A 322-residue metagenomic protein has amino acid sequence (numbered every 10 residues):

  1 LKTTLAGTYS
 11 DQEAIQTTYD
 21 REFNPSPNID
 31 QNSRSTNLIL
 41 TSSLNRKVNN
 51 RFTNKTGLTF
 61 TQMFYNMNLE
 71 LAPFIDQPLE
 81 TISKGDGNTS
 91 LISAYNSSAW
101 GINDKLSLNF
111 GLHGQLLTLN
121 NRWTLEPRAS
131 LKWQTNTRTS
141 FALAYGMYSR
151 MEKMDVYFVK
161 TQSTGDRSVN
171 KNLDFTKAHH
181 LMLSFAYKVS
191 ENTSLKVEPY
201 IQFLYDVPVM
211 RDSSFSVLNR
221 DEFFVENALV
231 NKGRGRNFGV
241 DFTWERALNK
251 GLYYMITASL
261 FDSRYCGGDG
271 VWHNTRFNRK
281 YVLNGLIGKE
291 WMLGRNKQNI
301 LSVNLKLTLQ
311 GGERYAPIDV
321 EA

Functional and structural regions predicted by a protein language model:
L1, L40-R46, A94-W100, A129-W133 (+5 more regions): Residues on the lipid-exposed face of transmembrane beta-strands in outer-membrane beta-barrel proteins
L1-N120, Q134, T193-K196, M255: Face-selective signature of the C-terminal outer-membrane beta-barrel domain
D11-E13, L69-P73, T118, R138-L181 (+2 more regions): Surface-exposed extracellular loop regions of Gram-negative outer-membrane beta-barrel proteins, predominantly
T17-P27, L71-E80, E126-S130, F158-D166 (+4 more regions): Flexible, surface-exposed loop regions and adjacent strand-edge segments of Gram-negative outer-membrane beta-barrel
S33, N37-S43, I82-Y95, N170 (+2 more regions): Outer membrane beta-barrel strand-and-loop segments of large Gram-negative receptors, especially TonB-dependent
R34-L38, D86-I92, W123-L125, K177-L181 (+3 more regions): Residues that define the transmembrane beta-barrel architecture of outer-membrane proteins
K47-R51, N103-S107, Q134-R138, A178 (+5 more regions): Outer-membrane beta-barrel channels and translocator barrels
I201-F203, F224-E313: Gram-negative outer-membrane beta-barrel transporters
